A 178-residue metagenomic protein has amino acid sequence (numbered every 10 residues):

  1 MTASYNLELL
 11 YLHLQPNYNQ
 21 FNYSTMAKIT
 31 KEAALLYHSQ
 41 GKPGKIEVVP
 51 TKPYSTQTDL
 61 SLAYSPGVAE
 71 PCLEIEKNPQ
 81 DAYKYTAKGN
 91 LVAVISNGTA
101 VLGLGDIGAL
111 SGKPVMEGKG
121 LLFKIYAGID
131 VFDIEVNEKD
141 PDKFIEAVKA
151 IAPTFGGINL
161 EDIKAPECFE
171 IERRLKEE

Functional and structural regions predicted by a protein language model:
S4: Cysteine-nucleophile amide-bond enzymes
L7, L12-L14, Y18-S24: Short hydrophobic targeting helices and cationic amphipathic motifs that mediate membrane/organellar targeting
M26-E178: N-terminal ligand-binding/catalytic initiation module
